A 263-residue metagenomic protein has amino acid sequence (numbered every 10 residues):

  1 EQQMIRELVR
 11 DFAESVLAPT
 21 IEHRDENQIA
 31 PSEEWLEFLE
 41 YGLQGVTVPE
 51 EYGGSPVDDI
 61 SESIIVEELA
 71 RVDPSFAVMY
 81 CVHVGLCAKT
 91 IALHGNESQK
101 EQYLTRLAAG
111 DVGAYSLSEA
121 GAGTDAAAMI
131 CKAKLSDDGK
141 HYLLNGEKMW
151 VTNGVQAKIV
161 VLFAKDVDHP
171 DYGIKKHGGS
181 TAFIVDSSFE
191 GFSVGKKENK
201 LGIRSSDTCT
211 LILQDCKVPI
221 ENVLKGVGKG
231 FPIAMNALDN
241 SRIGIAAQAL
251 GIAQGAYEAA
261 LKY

Functional and structural regions predicted by a protein language model:
E1-C81, S98-Q102, R106: Amphipathic, small/basic residue-rich leader segments at the start of a protein or domain
Q2, A13, G42, P49 (+7 more regions): Buried hydrophobic positions in well-ordered alpha/beta secondary-structure cores of metabolic enzymes
I5, A182, F192-Y263: Glycine-rich beta->alpha junctions and the first turn(s) of the following alpha-helix
P74, A122, M149-V155, I203 (+1 more regions): Glycine-rich phosphate/pyrophosphate-binding beta-alpha loops
V78-S98, G123-D125, D138: N-terminal glycine-rich flavin-associated loop
A109-S118, F163: A short, Trp-centered hydrophobic/proline-enriched beta-strand micro-motif
C131-L135: A structural signal for short hydrophobic beta-strand segments in well-ordered beta-sheet cores
K140-V194: A short core secondary-structure module
